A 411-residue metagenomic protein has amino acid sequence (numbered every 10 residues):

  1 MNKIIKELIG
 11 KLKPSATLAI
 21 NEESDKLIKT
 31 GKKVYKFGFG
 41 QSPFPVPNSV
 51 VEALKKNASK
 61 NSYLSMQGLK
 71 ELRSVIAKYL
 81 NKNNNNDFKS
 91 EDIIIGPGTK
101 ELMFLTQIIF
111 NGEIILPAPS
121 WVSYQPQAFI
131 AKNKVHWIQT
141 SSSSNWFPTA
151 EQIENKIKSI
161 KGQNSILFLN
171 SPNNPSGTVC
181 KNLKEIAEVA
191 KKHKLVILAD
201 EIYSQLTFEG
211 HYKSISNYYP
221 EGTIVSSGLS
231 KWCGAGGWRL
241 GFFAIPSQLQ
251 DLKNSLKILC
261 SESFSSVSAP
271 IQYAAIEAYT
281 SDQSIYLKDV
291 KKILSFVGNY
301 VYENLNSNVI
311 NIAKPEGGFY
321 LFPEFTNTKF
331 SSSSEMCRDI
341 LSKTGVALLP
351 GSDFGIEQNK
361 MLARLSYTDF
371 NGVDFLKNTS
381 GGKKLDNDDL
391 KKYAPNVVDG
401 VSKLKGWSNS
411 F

Functional and structural regions predicted by a protein language model:
K3-P97, T280-S281, D374, D388-Y393 (+1 more regions): N-terminal small-domain helix-loop-helix segment of the aminotransferase-like
L27-T30, A131, V189-H193, N308 (+1 more regions): Helix C-cap/helix->beta junction micro-motif
I109-A128: Conserved PLP-anchoring active-site segment centered on the Schiff-base-forming lysine
L116, W137, I197-A199, P350: Hydrophobic residues in well-ordered beta-strands that form the structural core
S142-G210: Active-site phosphate-binding strand-loop segment of PLP-dependent enzymes
K158, D339-L348, F354-F411: PLP-dependent enzyme catalytic core of the Aspartate aminotransferase-like
E221-K292, E303-N304, N387, V401-S402: Conserved core segment of the aminotransferase class I/II
I276, K292-Y302, I312-F325, M361: Conserved glycine-rich beta-strand-loop-beta hairpin in the small C-terminal domain of fold type I
